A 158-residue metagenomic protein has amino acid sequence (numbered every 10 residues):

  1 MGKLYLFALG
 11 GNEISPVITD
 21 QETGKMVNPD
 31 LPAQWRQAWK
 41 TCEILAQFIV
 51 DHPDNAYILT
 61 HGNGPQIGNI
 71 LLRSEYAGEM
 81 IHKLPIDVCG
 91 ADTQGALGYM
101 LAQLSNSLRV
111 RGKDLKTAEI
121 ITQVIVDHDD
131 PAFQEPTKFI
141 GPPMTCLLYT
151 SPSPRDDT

Functional and structural regions predicted by a protein language model:
M1-I58, L71: N-terminal glycine-/serine-/threonine-rich phosphate-binding loop
L6-G10, T60-H61, A118-Q123: Short beta-strand segments
N12, N63-I67, I125-V126: Gly/Ser/Thr-rich loops at beta-strand to alpha-helix junctions that form or flank small-molecule/cofactor-binding
V17-D20, G68-R73, D129-E135: Short acidic, glycine/serine/threonine-rich loops at helix termini
I44-N55, M100-L115: A structural motif corresponding to the C-terminal end of an alpha-helix and its immediate exit/capping segment
G68-D92, T137-L147: A charged helix-plus-loop insertion that forms the helical arch/lid used to bind and gate nucleic-acid substrates
T117-L148: Electropositive, gly/pro-rich neighborhoods at or near active sites that engage anionic ligands
Y149-T158: Single conserved hydrophobic/aromatic residue that forms the stacking wall/gate of nucleotide- or nucleobase-binding
